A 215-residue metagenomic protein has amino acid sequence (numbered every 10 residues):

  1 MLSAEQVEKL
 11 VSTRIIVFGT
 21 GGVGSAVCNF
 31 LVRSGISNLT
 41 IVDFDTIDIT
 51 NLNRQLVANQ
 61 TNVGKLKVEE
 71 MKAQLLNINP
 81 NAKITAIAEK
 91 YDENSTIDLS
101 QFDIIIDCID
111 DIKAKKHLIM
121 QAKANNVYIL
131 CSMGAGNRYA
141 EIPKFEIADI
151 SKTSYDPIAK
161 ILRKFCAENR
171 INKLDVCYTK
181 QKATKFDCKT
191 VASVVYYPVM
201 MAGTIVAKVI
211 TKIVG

Functional and structural regions predicted by a protein language model:
M1-G215: Adenine nucleotide-associated cytosolic modules
